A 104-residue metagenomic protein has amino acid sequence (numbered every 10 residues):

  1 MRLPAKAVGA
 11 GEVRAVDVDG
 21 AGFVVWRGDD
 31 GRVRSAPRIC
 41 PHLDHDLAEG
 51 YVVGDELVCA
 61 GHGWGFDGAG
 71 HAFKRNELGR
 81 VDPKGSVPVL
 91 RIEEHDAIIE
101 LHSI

Functional and structural regions predicted by a protein language model:
M1-G54, D67, H71-F73, P83-I104: N-terminal pre-ligand scaffold of iron-sulfur
C40, C59-H62: Short cysteine clusters
G65-F66, G79: Short Cys/His-rich micro-motifs in 6-15 aa windows
K74-L78: A short, acidic/glycine-rich surface segment
